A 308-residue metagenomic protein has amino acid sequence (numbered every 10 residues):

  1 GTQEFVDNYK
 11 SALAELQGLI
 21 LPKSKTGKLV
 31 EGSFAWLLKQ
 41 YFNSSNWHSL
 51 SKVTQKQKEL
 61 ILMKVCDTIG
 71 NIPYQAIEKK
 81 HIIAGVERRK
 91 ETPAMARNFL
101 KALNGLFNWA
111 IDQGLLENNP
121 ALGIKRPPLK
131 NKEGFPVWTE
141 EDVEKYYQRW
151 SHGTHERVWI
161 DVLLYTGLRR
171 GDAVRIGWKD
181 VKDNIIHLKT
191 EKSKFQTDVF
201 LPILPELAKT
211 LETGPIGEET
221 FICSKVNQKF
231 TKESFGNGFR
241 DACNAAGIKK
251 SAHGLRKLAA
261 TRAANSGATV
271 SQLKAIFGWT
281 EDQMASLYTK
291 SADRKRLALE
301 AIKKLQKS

Functional and structural regions predicted by a protein language model:
G1-F5: A short, exposed loop/beta-hairpin motif centered on an aromatic-Gly-Thr core
S11-G27, W36-V53, E59-G134, Q148-R149: N-terminal core-binding DNA-recognition domain of tyrosine recombinases/integrases
F34, T54, K58, M95 (+7 more regions): Hydrophobic (often cysteine-bearing) scaffold residues that line and stabilize catalytic clefts of nucleotide/cofactor
R97-F99, D112, L116-N118, L122-R170 (+3 more regions): Basic, Lys/Arg- and aromatic-enriched nucleic-acid-binding interface segment
V137, T190-K194, V270, F277-I302: Catalytic-site neighborhood detector that most strongly recognizes the C-terminal catalytic loop/helix of tyrosine
K145-R149, D183-I185, K189-N227: Basic, alpha-helical nucleic-acid-contacting "clamp/cap" segments
K145-Y146, V199-P205, K209, T213 (+2 more regions): DNA/chromatin major-groove-contacting recognition/catalytic segments
Q148, H152-G153, R157, T166 (+6 more regions): Short, basic (Lys/Arg/His-rich) helix/loop patches that form interaction surfaces in the mid-to-C-terminal regions
